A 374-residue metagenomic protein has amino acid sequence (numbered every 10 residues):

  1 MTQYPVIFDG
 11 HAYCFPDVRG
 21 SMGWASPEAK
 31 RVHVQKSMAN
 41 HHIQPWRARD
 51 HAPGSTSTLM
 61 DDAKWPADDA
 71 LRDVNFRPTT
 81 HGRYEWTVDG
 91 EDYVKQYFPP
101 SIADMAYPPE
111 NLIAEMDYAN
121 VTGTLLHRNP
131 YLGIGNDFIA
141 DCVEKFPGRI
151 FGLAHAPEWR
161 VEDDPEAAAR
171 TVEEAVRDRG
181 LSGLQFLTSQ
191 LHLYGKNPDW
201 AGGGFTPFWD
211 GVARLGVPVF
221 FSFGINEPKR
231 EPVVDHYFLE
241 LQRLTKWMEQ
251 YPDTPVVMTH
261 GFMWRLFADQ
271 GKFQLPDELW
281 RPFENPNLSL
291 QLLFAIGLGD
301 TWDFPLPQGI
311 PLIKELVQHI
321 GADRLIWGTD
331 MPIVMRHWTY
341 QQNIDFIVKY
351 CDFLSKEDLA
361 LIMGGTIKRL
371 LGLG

Functional and structural regions predicted by a protein language model:
M1-V6, G10, R19-Y118, T122-G123 (+2 more regions): Mid-to-C-terminal alpha-helical segments outside catalytic/metal-binding sites
A12, N129, G261, T329-M331: Active-site metal-binding loops of divalent metal-dependent hydrolases
K95-A106, R128, A154-E166, Y194-P198: Active-site mouth loops of central-metabolism enzymes
D104-E115, N136, E162-A175, L275: Short, acidic/polar
E115, N120-P130, I134, A140 (+1 more regions): Short, well-structured secondary-structure segments
V143-D164, L184-F186: Long, hydrophobic, well-ordered secondary-structure blocks that form the structural core and pocket-lining surfaces
G148-R149, S182-G183, Q190-L191, N197-I326: Catalytic pocket-lining loop regions of alpha/beta-barrel enzymes, especially the amidohydrolase/enolase/GH5 lineages
